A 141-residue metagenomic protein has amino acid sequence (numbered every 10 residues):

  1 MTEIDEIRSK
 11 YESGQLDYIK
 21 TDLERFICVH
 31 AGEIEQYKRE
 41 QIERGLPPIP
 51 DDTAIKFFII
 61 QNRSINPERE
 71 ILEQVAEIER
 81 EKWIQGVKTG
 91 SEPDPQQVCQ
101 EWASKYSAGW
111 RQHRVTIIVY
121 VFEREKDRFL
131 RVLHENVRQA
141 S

Functional and structural regions predicted by a protein language model:
T2-S141: Polar low-complexity intrinsically disordered regions
